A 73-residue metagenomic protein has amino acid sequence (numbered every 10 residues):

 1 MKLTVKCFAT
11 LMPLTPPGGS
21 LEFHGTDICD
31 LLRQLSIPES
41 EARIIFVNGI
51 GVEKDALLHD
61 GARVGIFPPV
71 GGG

Functional and structural regions predicted by a protein language model:
M1-G72: Ubiquitin-like/PB1-type beta-grasp interaction modules and other compact soluble beta-rich domains
